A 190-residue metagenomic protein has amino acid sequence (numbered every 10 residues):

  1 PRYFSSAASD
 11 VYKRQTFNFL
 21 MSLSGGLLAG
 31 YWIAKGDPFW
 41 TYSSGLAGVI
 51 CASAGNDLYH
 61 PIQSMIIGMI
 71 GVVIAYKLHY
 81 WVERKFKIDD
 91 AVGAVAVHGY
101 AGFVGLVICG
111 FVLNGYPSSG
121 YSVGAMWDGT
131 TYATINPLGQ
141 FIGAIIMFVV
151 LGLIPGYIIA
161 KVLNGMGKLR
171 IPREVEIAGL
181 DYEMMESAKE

Functional and structural regions predicted by a protein language model:
P1-A8, Y12: Single conserved hydrophobic/aromatic residue that forms the stacking wall/gate of nucleotide- or nucleobase-binding
K13, Y59-M65, I135-V149: Membrane-interface transmembrane-helix boundary segments in multi-pass integral membrane proteins
F19-Y31, K35, G48-A52, N56 (+4 more regions): Transmembrane alpha-helical segments of multi-pass membrane transport proteins and ion-pumping complexes
W32-T41, H60, R84-D89: Membrane-helix interface "capping/anchor" motifs
P38-L46, V92-A96: Cytoplasmic-side transmembrane-helix entry/capping segments in multi-pass membrane proteins
G102-W127: Juxtamembrane non-transmembrane "cap" segments at the membrane-aqueous interface of multi-pass membrane proteins
S119-F141: Short, membrane-exposed interhelical loops at transmembrane-helix boundaries
L163-E190: Extramembrane terminal tails and long inter-domain/linker segments of multi-pass membrane proteins
